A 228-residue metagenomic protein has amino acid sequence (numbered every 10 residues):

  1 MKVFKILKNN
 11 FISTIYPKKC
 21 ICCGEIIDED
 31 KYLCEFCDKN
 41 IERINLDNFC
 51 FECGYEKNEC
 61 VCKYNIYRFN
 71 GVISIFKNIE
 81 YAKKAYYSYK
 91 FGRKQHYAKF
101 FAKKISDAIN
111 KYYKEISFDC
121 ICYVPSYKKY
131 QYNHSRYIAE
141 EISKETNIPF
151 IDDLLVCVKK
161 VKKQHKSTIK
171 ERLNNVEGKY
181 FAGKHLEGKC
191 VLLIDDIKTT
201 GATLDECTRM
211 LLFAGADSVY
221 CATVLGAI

Functional and structural regions predicted by a protein language model:
M1-I228: Glycine-rich phosphate/pyrophosphate-handling loop used in enzymes and phosphotransfer proteins
